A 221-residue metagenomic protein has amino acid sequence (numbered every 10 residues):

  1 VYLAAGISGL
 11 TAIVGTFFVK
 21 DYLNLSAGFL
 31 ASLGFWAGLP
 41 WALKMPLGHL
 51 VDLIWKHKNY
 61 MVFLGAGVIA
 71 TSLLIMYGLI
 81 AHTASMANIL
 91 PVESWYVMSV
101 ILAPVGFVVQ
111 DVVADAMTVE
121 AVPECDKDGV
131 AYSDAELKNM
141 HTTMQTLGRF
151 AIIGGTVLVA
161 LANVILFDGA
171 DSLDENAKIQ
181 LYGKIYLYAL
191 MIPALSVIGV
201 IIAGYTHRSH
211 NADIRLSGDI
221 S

Functional and structural regions predicted by a protein language model:
V1-G6, Y96-P104: Helical-face signature of the major facilitator-like transporter fold
V1-W41: Helix-loop boundary and gating motifs at the non-cytosolic
L3, S32-L39, G67, I101 (+1 more regions): Transmembrane alpha-helical cores of Major Facilitator Superfamily
G6-L10, P104-D115: Small-residue-rich segments within alpha-helical transmembrane domains of MFS-like 12-TM solute carriers
N24, W55, L79-I80: Helix-breaking motifs and short loop linkers at transmembrane-helix boundaries and internal kinks in secondary membrane
L30-I54, F63-S72, V157: Central cavity-lining transmembrane alpha-helices of secondary-active solute carriers, predominantly the Major
Y60-L64, I185: Juxtamembrane helix-start motifs in multi-pass secondary transporters
T71, I75, I80-V97, V109-V112 (+2 more regions): Intracellular loop-helix junctions on the cytosolic face of multi-pass helical membrane proteins
